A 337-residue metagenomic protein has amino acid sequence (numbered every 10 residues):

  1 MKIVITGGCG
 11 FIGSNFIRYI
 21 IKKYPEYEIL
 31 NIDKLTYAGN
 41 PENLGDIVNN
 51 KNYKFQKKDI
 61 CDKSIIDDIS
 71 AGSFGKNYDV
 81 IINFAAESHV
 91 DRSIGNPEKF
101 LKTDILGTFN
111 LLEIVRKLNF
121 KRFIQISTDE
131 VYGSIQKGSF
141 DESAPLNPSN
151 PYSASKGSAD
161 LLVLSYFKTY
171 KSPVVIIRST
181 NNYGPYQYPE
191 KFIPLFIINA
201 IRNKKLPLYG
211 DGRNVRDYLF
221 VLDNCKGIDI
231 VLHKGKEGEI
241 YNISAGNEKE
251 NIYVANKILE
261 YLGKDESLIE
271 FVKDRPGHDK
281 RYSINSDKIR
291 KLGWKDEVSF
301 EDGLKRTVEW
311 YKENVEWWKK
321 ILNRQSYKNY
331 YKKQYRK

Functional and structural regions predicted by a protein language model:
M1-N182, R306, E313-K337: N-terminal Rossmann-like NAD(P)+-binding domain of SDR-like oxidoreductases, especially those catalyzing
K2-I3, N15-Y19, I29, K58 (+3 more regions): C-terminal substrate-binding subdomain of Rossmann-fold SDR/epimerase-dehydratase oxidoreductases
I12, A38-G39, S64, Q187 (+2 more regions): Residues that form or flank phosphate/diphosphate-binding pockets in enzymes that use nucleotide phosphates
I47, G138, P189-I197, K273: A glycine/serine/threonine-rich, flexible loop-to-helix segment that serves as the NAD(P) cofactor-binding "lid"
P97, I177, P189-E190, G235: Active-site loop immediately N-terminal to the catalytic Tyr-X3-Lys motif of short-chain dehydrogenase/reductase
P148-S155, P185, P189-I193, D217-V221: The catalytic Tyr-centered alpha-helix of NAD(P)H-dependent dehydrogenases
S158, L162, Y166, F196 (+2 more regions): Hydrophobic alpha-helix immediately C-terminal to the catalytic Tyr-X-X-X-Lys motif of short-chain
